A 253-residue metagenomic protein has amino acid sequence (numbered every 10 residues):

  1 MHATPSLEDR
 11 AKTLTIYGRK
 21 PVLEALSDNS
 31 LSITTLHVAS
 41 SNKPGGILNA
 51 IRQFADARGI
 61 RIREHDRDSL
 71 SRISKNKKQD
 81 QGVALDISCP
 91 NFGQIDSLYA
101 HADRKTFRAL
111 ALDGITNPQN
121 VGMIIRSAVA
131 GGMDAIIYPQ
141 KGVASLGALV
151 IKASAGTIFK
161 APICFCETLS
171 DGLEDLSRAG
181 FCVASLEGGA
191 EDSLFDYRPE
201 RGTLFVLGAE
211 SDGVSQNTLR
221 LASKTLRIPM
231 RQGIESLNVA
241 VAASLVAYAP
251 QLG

Functional and structural regions predicted by a protein language model:
M1-A100: N-terminal positively charged helical leader segments and presequences
L31, V38, G46-L48, A102-D192: RNA substrate-binding interface of SAM-dependent RNA methyltransferases
S41-K43, K141-V143, E210-D212, M230-I234: Short, acidic/turn-prone active-site loops that include or flank metal/cofactor- and phosphate-binding residues
R61-H65, C164, L226: General small-molecule cofactor/ligand-binding pocket signal
D68-I73, N91-G93, L169-L173, D192 (+1 more regions): A short acidic, often aromatic-flanked loop/helix-cap motif at beta-alpha or helix-coil junctions that lines enzyme
C89-N91, G188-E191, E210-D212, Q232: Short glycine-rich anion-binding loops that position phosphate/pyrophosphate groups of nucleotides and phosphorylated
A130, K152-T157, Q216-G253: Structured adenosyl-cofactor binding patch, chiefly the S-adenosyl-L-methionine
